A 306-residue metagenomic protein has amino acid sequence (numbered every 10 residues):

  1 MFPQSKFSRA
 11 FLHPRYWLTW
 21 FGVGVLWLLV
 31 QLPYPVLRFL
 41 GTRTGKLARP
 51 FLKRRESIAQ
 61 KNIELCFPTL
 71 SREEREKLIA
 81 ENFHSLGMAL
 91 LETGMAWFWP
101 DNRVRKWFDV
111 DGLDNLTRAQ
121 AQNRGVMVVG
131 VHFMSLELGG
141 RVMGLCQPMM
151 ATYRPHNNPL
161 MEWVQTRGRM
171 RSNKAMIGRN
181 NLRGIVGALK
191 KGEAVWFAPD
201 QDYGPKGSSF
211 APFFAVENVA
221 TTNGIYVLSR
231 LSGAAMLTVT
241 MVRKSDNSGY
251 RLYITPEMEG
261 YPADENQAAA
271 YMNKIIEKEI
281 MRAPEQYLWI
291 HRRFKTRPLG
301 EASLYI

Functional and structural regions predicted by a protein language model:
M1-G130, E162-R167, N173: Membrane-anchoring hydrophobic helices of lipid-metabolizing enzymes
F2, K6-R9, L70-A80, R118-A121 (+2 more regions): Non-catalytic C-terminal accessory region of glycerolipid acyltransferases and related lyso-lipid remodeling enzymes
R103-F108, R154, R171-I177, F214-V216: Short, flexible loop segments at the rims of nucleotide/cofactor-binding pockets, characterized by
G125, P148-M150, A175, A235: Proline-centered loop/turn at the N-terminus of a beta-strand
M127-V131, G139, M150-H156, V239: Short beta-strand->loop
H132-S135, N181-L182: Short beta->alpha connector loops
S135-Q147: Histidine-anchored nucleotide/phosphate-binding helix
M150-R183, K206-S209: Short, conserved active-site entrance elements at the starts or edges of catalytic domains
